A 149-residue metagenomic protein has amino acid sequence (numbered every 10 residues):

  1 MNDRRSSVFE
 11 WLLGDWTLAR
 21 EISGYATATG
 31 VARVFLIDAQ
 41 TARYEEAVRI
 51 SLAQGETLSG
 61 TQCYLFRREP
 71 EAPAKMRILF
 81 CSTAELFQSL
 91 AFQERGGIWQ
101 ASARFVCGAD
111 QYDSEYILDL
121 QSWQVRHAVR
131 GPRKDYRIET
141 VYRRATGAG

Functional and structural regions predicted by a protein language model:
N2, S6-T146: Soluble ligand-binding/transfer domains with enclosed cavities or grooves
G149: Short terminal or interdomain "cap/linker" segment that borders an active site or interface and mediates
